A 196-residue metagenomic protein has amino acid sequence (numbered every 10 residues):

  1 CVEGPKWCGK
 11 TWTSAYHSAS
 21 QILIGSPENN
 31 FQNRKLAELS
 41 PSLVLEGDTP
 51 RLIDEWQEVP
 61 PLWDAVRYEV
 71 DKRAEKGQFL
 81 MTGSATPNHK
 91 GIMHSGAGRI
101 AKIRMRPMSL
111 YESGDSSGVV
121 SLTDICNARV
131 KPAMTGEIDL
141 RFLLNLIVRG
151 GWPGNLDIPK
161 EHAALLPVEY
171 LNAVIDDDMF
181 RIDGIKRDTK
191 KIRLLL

Functional and structural regions predicted by a protein language model:
V2: Hydrophobic anchor at the beta1->P-loop junction of P-loop NTPases
K6: The conserved Walker
T11: Walker A/P-loop
Q21-P50: Short glycine-rich substrate-engagement loop in P-loop NTPases that contacts/grips substrate
L52-I53, Q78-S84, R104, S113: Structural recognition of the conserved hydrophobic beta-strand(s) that form the central parallel beta-sheet of P-loop
W63-P87, H94: Conserved catalytic/switch belt of AAA+ P-loop NTPases
P87-K102, G114-V119: Short regulatory helix/loop adjacent to the ATP-binding pocket of P-loop NTPases
G118-L196: Interdomain hinge/linker elements that couple catalytic modules in large macromolecular machines
